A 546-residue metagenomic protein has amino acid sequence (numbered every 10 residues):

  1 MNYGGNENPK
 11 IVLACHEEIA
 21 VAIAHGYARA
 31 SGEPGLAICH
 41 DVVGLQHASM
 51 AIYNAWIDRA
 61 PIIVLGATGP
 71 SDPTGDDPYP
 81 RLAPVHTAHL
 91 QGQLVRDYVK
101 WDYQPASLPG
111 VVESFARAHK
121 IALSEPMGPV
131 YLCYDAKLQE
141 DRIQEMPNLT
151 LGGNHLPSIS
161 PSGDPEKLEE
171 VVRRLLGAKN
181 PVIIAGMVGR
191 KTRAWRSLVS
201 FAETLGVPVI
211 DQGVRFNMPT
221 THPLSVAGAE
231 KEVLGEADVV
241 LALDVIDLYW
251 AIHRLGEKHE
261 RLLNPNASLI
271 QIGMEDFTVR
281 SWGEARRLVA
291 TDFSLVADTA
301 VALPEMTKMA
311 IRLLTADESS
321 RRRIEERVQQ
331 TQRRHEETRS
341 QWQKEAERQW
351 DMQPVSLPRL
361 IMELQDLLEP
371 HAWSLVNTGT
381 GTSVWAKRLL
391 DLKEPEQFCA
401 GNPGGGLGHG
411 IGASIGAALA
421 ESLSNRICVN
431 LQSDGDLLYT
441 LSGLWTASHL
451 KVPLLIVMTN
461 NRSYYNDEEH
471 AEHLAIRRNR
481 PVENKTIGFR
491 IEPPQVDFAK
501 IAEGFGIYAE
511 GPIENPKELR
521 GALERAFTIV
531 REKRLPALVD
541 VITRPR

Functional and structural regions predicted by a protein language model:
M1-N2, Q332-E421: Active-site diphosphate/adenylate-binding microenvironment
M1-S319, L367-P370, N425-I427, P453-I456 (+2 more regions): N-terminal alpha/beta PP-like core and its mobile active-site loop of ThDP/TPP-dependent enzymes
T74-T87, L234-E236, R287, L303 (+1 more regions): Thiamine diphosphate
M127-Y131, L314-T338, R534-L538: Flexible, glycine/charged-enriched surface loops at secondary-structure junctions
C133-K137, G186-V188, N377-T382, V541-R544: Short, well-ordered beta-to-alpha junction loops that form the rim of enzyme active sites and present histidine/acidic
T150, N154-D164, R321-Q353: Long, charged amphipathic helices and adjacent flexible linkers at domain junctions
I183, V209, L364, G416 (+1 more regions): Conserved hydrophobic/aromatic pocket- or pore-lining residues that grip, position, or stack substrates in active sites
P208-G213, G379, I513-E514, I542: Beta-strand->loop->alpha-helix junctions that form or flank phosphate-binding loops in nucleotide-handling enzymes
